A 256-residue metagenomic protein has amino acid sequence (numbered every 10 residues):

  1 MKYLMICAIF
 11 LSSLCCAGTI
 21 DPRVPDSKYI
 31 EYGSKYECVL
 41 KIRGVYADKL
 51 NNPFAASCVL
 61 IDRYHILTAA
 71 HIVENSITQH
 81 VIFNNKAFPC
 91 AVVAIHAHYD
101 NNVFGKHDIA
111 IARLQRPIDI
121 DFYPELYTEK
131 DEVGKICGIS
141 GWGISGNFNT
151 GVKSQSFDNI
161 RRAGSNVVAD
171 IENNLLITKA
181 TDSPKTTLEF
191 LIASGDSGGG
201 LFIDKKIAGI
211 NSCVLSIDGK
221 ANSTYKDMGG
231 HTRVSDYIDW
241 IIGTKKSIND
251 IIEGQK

Functional and structural regions predicted by a protein language model:
M1-L4: Positively charged n-region of N-terminal signal peptides that target proteins for export
S12-L14: N-terminal signal peptide c-region/cleavage motif recognized by signal peptidases
G18-K35, A47-D48, T78-D131, I144 (+1 more regions): Conserved catalytic-core segment of clan PA serine endopeptidases
G18-Y32, F54-V73, F157-D170, F190-K256: C-terminal subregion of chymotrypsin/trypsin-like serine protease catalytic domains
E37-C38, A56-V59, Q79, A91 (+3 more regions): Extracytoplasmic/periplasmic beta-strand context in beta-sandwich domains, especially the cupredoxin/COX2 CuA-binding
V39-R63, P89, V103-F104, G198: A conserved glycine-rich beta-strand in the N-terminal activation segment of trypsin-fold
Y46-N51, P184-K185, F190-S194: Short loop/turn motifs at secondary-structure junctions and domain boundaries
K106-I109, L114-E189, S216, V234-I238: Chymotrypsin/trypsin-fold serine protease catalytic domain
